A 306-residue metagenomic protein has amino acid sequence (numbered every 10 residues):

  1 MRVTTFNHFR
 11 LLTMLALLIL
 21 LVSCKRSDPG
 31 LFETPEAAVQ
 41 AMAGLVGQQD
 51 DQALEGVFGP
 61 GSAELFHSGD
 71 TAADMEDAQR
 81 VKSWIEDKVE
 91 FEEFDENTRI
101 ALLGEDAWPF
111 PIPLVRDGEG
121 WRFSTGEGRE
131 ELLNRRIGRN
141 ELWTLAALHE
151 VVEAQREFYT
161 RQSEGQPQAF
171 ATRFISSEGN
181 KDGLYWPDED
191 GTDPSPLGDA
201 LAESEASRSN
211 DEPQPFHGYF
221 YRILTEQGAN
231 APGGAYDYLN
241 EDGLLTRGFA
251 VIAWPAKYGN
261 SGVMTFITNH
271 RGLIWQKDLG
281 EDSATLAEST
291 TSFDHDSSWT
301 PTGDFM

Functional and structural regions predicted by a protein language model:
R2-T13: Bacterial N-terminal signal peptides that target proteins for export
L20-S23: C-terminal motif of bacterial Sec signal peptides marking the signal peptidase cleavage site
K25-G30: Bacterial lipoprotein signal-peptidase II cleavage site
E33-E55, R129-E178: Conserved hydrophobic/amphipathic alpha-helical signal-anchor segments
S62-F110, S209-H217, R222-N230, Y236-L245: Surface-exposed, charged secondary-structure patches
R99-L142, A146-H149, L273-D278: Short beta-strand edge/turn micro-motifs at domain boundaries
F158-N260: Flexible, glycine-rich surface segments
R247-F305: C-terminal soluble interaction/assembly domains
